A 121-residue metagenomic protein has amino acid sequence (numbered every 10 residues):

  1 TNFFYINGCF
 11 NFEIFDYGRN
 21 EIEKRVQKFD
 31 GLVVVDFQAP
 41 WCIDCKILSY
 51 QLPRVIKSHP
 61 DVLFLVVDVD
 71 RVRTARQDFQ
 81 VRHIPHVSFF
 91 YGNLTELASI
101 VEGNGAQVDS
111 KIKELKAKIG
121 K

Functional and structural regions predicted by a protein language model:
T1-G31, S110-K121: N-terminal leader/targeting and pre-domain segments
F4, V62, D78-F79, G105: Chalcogenol-based redox active-site neighborhoods
E23, R73-R76: Short hydrophobic/charged patches on amphipathic alpha-helices used for structural packing and interfaces
F37, I56, P60-T74: Thiol-based oxidoreductase modules, predominantly thioredoxin-like and allied folds used for disulfide exchange
F37-Y50: Conserved redox-active cysteine motifs that mediate thiol-disulfide chemistry, especially di-cysteine Cys-X(1-2)-Cys
F79-S88: Structural micro-motif
F89-K121: Non-catalytic, surface beta->alpha helical segment in thiol-disulfide oxidoreductase systems
